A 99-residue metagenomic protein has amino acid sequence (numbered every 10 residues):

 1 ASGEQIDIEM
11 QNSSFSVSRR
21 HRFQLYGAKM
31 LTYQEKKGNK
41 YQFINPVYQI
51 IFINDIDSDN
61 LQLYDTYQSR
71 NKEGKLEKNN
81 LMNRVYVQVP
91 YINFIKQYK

Functional and structural regions predicted by a protein language model:
A1-K99: Elongated, amphipathic alpha-helical interaction scaffolds
